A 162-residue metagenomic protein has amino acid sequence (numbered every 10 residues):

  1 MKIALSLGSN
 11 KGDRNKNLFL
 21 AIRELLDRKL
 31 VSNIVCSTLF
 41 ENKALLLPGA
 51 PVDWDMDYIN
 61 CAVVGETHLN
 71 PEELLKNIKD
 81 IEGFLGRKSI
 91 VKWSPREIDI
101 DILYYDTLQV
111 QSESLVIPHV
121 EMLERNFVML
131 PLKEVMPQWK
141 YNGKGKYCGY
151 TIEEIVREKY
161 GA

Functional and structural regions predicted by a protein language model:
M1-L5: Extreme N-terminal starter segment of soluble prokaryotic enzymes
S6, V64-E66, Y105: Short hydrophobic/aromatic beta-strand micro-patches that form the beta-sheet surface supporting nucleotide- or nucleic
S6-L7, N42: N-terminal regions immediately upstream of nucleotidyltransferase
D13, L45-G49, D53-I59, L69 (+2 more regions): Flexible, gly/pro- and Lys/Arg-enriched active-site loops
N17: Acidic donor-diphosphate engagement hotspot in glycosyltransferases and nucleotidyltransferases that stabilizes
L20-N70: Short, surface-exposed acidic-centric catalytic microdomains
